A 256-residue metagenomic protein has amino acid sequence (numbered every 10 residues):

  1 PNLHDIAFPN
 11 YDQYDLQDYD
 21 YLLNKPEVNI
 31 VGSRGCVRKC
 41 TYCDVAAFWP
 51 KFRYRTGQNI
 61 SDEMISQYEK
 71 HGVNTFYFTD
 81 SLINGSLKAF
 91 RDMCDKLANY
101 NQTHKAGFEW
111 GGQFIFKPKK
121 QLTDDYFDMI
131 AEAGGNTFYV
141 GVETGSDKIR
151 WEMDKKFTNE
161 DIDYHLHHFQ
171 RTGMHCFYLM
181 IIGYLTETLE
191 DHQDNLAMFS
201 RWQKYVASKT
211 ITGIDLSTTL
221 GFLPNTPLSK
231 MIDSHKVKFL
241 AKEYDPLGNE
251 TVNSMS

Functional and structural regions predicted by a protein language model:
P1-N2, N225: Glycine-rich beta-alpha loop elements in corrinoid/cobalamin-binding modules across cobalamin-dependent enzymes
H4-H175, Y184, A197: Radical SAM [4Fe-4S] cluster-binding motif and immediate context
I181: Conserved catalytic submotifs in the C-terminal HATPase_c
E187: Catalytic palm subdomain of template-directed nucleic-acid polymerases, centered on the conserved carboxylate motif
E190-S256: C-terminal accessory regions of radical SAM enzymes
